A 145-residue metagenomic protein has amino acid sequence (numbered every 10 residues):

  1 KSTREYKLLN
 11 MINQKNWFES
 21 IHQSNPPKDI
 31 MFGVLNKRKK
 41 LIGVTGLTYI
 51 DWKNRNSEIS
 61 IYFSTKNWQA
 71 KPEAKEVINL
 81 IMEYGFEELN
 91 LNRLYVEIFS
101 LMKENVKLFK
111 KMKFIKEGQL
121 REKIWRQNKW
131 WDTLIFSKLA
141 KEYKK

Functional and structural regions predicted by a protein language model:
K1-E19: Conserved GNAT-fold acetyl-CoA-binding loop/helix
E19-G33: A short helix-loop-beta-strand connector motif used in the catalytic cores of GNAT acetyltransferases and, in some
M31, L35-K145: Acyl-donor (CoA/ACP) binding surface of acyl/acetyltransferases
